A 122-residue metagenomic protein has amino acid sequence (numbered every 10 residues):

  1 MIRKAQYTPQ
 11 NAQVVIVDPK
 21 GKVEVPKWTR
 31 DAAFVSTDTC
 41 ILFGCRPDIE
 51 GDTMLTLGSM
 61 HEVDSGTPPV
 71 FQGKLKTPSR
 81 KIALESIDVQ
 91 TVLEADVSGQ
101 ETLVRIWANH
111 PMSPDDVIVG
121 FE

Functional and structural regions predicted by a protein language model:
M1-P68, M112-E122: Primarily secretory-pathway and cell-envelope proteins
S36, T77, V97-G99: Surface-exposed coil/turn segments at beta-strand junctions on protein surfaces, enriched
V63-Q90: Extended, solvent-exposed segments with strong compositional bias
K74, E94-S98, P111: Short, charge-rich binding segments
L84-S98, I118: Beta-sandwich interaction modules
S98-W107: A glycine-anchored, Pro-Gly-centered beta-turn/N-cap motif
